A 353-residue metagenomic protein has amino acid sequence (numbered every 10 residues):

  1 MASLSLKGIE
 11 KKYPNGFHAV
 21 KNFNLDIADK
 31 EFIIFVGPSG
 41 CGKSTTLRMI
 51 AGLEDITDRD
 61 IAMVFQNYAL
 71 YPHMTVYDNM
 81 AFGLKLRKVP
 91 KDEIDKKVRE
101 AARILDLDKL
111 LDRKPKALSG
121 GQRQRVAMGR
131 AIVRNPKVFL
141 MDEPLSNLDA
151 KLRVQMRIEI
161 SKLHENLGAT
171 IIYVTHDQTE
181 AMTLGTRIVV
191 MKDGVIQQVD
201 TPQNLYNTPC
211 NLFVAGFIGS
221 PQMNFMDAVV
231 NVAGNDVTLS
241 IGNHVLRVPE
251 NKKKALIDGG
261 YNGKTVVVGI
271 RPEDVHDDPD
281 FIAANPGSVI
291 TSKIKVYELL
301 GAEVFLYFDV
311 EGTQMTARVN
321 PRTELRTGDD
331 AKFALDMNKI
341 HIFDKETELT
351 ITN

Functional and structural regions predicted by a protein language model:
S5, D26, K332-A334: ABC ATPase nucleotide-binding domain
G16-H18: Short coil-to-beta microelement around the adenine-binding A-loop and adjacent beta1/P-loop entry of ABC ATPase
I33-I34, M63: Short beta-strand immediately N-terminal to the Walker A/P-loop
V36-P38: The feature captures the beta-strand-to-loop junction immediately N-terminal to the Walker
A51: Helix-to-loop junction immediately C-terminal to a conserved catalytic motif
D60-F217: ABC ATPase nucleotide-binding domains
D236-I294, Q314, E324-N353: Glycine/charge-rich catalytic "coupling/switch" loops of P-loop NTPases
